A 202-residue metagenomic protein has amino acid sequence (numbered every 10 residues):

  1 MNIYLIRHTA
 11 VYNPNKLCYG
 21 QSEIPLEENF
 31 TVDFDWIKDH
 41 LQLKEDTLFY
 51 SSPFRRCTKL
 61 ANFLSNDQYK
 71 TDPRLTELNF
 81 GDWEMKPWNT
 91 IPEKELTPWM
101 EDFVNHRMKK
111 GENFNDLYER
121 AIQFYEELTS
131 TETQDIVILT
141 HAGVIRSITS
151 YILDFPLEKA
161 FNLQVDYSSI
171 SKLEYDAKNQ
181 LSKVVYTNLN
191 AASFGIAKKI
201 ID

Functional and structural regions predicted by a protein language model:
I3-D67: Active-site-proximal alpha-helix that buttresses catalytic centers in soluble enzyme cores
I3-Y4, T47, E132-T140: Generic beta-sheet signal
D35-D39, I122-S130: Generic structural signal for well-ordered alpha-helical scaffold segments
S51-S52, E119, L139-T140: Short beta-strand scaffold positions
F63, D67, E127, Y151-F155: Active-site catalytic microenvironments for nucleophilic, acid-base chemistry
L64-I122: Phosphate-handling substructures
T71-D72, L78-T90, Q134, S150-D202: Acidic, low-complexity terminal tails and accessory targeting/binding regions of phosphate-metabolizing enzymes
A142-R146, S169: GST superfamily/GST-like fold recognition
